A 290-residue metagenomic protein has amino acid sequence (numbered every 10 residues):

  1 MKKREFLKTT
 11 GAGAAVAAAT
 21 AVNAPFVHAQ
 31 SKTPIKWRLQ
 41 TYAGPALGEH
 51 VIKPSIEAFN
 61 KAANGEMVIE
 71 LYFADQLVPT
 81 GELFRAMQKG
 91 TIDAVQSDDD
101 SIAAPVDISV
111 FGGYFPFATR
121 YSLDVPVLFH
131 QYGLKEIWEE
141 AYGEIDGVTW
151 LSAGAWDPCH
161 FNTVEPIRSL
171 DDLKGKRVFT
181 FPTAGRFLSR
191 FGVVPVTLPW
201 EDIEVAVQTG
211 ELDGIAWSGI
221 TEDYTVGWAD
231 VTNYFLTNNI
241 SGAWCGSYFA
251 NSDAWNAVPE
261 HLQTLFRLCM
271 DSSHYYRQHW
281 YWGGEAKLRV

Functional and structural regions predicted by a protein language model:
K2-V125, E136, E140-V290: N-terminal secretory/targeting leader peptides
Y132: Electropositive phosphate-/nucleotide-binding environments in soluble metabolic enzymes
